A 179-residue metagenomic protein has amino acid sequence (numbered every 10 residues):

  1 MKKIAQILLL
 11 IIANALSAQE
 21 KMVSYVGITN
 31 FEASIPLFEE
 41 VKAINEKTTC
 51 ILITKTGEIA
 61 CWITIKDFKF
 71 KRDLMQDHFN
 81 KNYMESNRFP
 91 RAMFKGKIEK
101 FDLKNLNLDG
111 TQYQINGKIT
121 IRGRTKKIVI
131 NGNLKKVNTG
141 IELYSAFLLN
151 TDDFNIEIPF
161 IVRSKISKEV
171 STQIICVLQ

Functional and structural regions predicted by a protein language model:
K2-L9: Sec-dependent signal peptide recognition, specifically the positively charged N-region followed immediately by
L9-A18: Hydrophobic h-region of N-terminal signal peptides that target proteins for export in Gram-negative bacteria
Q19-Q179: Low-complexity, acidic/polar, glycine-enriched regions of mature
